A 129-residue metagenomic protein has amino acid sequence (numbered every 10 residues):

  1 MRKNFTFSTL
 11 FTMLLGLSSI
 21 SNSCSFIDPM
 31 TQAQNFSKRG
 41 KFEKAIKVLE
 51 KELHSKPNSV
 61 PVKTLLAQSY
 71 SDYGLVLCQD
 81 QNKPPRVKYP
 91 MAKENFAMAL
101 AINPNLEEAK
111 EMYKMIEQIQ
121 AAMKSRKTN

Functional and structural regions predicted by a protein language model:
S23-K47, L53-H54: N-terminal leader/linker segments that initiate helical-solenoid repeat arrays
F26-S37, T64-C78: Alpha-helical tetratricopeptide repeat
D72-P84, M115-N129: Alpha-helical linker/edge segments of TPR/alpha-solenoid repeat scaffolds and analogous pre-/post-domain helices
